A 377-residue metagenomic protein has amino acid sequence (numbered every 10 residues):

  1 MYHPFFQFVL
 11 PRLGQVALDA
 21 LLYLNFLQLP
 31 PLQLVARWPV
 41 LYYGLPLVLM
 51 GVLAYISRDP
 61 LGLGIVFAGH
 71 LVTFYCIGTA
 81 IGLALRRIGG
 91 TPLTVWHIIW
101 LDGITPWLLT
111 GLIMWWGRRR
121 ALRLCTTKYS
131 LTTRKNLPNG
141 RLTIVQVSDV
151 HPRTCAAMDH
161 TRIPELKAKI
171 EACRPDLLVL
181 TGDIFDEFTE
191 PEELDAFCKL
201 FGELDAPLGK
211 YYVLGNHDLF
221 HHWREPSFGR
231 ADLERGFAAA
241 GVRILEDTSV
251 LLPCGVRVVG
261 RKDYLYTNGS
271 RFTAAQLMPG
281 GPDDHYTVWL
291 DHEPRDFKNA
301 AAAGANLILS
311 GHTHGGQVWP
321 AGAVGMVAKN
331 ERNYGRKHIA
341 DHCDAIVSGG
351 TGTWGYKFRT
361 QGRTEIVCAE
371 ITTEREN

Functional and structural regions predicted by a protein language model:
M1-L124: Non-catalytic terminal accessory segments
Y2-F26, L63-T79, W115, Y129-T133 (+4 more regions): Extended recognition/assembly regions associated with phosphoester-bond processing machinery
A84-T105, L109-C173: N-terminal signal-anchor transmembrane helix
N136-N377: Soluble catalytic domains of enzymes that build or remodel membrane lipids, polysaccharides, and related
